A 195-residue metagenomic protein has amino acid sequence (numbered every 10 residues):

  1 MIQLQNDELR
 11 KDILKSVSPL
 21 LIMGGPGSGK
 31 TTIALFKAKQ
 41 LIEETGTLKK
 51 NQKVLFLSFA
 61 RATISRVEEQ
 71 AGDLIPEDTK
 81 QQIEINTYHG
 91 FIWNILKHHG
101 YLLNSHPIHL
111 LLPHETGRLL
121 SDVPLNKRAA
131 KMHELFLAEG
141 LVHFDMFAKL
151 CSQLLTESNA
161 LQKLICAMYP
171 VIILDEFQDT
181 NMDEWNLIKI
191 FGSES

Functional and structural regions predicted by a protein language model:
M1-G100: P-loop NTPase Walker
M1-M23, I33, G100-E176, M182-L187: Accessory N-terminal region flanking or inserted into the helicase ATPase core in nucleic-acid motor proteins
Q5, K39, K189-S195: Conserved RecA-like helicase ATPase core segment that couples NTP binding/hydrolysis to strand translocation
I42-T45, L155-N159, G192: Structural motif corresponding to the C-terminal cap of alpha-helices
K49, C166, G192-S193: Short conserved AdoMet
T63, D179-T180: Glycine-/small-residue-rich active-site loops that bind phosphorylated ligands and cofactors
Q70, N186-I190: A short acidic, amphipathic alpha-helical/loop segment
W93, N181-M182: Conserved protein kinase catalytic core
